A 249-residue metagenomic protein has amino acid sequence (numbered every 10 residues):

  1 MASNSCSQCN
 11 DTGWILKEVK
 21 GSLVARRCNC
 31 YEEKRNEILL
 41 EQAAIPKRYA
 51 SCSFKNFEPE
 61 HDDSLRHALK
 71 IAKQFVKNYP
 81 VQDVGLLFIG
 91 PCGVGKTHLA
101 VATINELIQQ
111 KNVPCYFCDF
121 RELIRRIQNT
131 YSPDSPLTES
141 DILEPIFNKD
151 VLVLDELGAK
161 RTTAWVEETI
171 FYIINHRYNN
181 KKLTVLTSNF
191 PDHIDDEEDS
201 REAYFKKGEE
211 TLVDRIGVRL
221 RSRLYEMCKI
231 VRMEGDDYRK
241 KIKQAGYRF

Functional and structural regions predicted by a protein language model:
M1-H67, G235, K241-F249: A short, basic N-terminal segment
E58-L86: Pre-Walker A (pre-P-loop) alpha-helix and adjacent loop at the N terminus of AAA/AAA+ ATPase modules, a conserved
R66-L69, I108-N148, R161-A164: Short glycine-rich substrate-engagement loop in P-loop NTPases that contacts/grips substrate
Q82-A100: Walker A/P-loop nucleotide-binding motif
I104, Q109, L123-R126, T130 (+1 more regions): Replace "adjacent to P-loop NTPase cores in ATP/GTP-dependent enzymes" with "adjacent to NTP-binding cores
V113-P114, N148-V151, N180-L186: Loop/turn-to-beta-strand initiation segments
